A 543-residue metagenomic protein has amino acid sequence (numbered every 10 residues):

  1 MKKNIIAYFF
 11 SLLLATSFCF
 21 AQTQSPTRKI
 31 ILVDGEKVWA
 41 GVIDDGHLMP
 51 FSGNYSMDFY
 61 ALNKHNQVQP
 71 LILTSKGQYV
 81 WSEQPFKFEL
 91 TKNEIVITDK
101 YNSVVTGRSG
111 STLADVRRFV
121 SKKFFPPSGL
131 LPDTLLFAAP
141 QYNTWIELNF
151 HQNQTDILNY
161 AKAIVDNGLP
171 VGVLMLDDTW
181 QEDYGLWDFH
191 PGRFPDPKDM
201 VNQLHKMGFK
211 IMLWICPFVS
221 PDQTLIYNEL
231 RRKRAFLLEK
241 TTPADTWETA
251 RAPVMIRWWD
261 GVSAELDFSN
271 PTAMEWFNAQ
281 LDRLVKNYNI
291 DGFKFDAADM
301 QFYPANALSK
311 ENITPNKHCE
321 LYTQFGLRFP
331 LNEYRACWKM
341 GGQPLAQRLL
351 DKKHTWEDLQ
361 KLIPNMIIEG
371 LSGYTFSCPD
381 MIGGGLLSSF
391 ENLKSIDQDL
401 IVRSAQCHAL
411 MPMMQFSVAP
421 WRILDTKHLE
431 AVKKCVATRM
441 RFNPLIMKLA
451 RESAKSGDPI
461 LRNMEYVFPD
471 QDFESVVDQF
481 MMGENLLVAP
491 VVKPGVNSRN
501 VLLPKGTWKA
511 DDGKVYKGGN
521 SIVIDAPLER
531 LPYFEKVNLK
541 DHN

Functional and structural regions predicted by a protein language model:
M1-Q24: Bacterial Sec-dependent N-terminal signal peptides
T23-L531, E535-K536, D541-N543: Catalytic-domain carbohydrate-binding cleft regions of carbohydrate-active enzymes
